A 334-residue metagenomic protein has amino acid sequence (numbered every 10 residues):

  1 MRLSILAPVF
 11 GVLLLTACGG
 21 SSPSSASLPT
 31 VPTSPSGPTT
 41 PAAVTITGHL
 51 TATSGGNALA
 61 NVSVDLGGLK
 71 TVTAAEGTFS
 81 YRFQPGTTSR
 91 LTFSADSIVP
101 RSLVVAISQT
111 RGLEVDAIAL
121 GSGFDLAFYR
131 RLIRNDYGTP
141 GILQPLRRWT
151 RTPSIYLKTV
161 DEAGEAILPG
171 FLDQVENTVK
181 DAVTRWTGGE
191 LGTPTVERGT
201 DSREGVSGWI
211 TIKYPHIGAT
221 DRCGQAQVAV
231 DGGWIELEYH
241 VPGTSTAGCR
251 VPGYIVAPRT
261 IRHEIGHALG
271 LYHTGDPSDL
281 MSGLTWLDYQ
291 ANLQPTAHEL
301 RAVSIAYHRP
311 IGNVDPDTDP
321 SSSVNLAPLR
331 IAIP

Functional and structural regions predicted by a protein language model:
L14-A17: C-terminal motif of bacterial Sec signal peptides marking the signal peptidase cleavage site
G19-P23: Bacterial signal peptide processing site
P29-T30, S80-R90, I107-Q109: Short Pro-Gly-centered beta-turn/loop motif in secreted/extracellular proteins
V31-P38, D96-D173, R309-P334: Disordered inhibitory propeptide/activation segment of secreted metzincin zinc metalloprotease zymogens, centered on
V44-T47, A52-G68, E176: Short, ordered, surface-exposed loop/turn motifs in non-cytosolic proteins
A60, D65-R82: Short, acidic Ser/Thr/Gly-rich low-complexity loop/linker segments typical of extracellular and cell-surface proteins
F171-P277, W286: Metzincin-family zinc-dependent endopeptidase catalytic domain
G233-V256, Y272-P334: Metalloprotease/metallohydrolase-associated module, dominated by Zn2+-dependent proteases
